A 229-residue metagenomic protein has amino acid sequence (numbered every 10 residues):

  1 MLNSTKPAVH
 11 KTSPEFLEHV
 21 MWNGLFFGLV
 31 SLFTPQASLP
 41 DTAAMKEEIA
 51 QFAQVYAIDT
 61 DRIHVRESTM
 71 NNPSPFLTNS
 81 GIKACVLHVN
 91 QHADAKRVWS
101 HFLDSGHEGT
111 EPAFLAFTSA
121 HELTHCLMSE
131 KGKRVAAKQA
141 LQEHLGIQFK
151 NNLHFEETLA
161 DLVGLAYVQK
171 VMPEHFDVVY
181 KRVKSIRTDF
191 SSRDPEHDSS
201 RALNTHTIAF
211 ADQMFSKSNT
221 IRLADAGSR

Functional and structural regions predicted by a protein language model:
M1-E18: N-terminal secretory signal peptides that target proteins for export/translocation
E15-A37: Classical Sec-dependent N-terminal signal peptides that target proteins to the secretory pathway
L39, A43, G109-F114, T118 (+1 more regions): Soluble non-cytosolic domains of exported or imported proteins
L39-R62: Zn2+-dependent metallopeptidase catalytic core
P75-P112: Active-site scaffold of zinc-dependent metalloenzymes
F117-E130: Active-site recognition of the HExxH zinc-binding catalytic motif
S129-E157: Post-HEXXH active-site segment of zinc metalloproteases
N151-L153, L165-R229: Long, well-structured alpha-helical subdomains associated with metal-dependent extracellular/ecto-lumenal hydrolases
